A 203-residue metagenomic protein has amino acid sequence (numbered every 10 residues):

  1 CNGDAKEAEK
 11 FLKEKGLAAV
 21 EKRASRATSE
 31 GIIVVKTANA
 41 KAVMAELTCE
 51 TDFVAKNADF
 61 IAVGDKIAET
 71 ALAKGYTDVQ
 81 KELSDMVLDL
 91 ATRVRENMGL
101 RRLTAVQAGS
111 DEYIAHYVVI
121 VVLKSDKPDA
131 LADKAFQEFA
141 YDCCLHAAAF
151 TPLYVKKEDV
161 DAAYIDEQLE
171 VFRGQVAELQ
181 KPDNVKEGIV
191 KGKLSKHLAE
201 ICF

Functional and structural regions predicted by a protein language model:
C1-F203: N-terminal assembly/interaction segments in proteins that build large macromolecular machines
